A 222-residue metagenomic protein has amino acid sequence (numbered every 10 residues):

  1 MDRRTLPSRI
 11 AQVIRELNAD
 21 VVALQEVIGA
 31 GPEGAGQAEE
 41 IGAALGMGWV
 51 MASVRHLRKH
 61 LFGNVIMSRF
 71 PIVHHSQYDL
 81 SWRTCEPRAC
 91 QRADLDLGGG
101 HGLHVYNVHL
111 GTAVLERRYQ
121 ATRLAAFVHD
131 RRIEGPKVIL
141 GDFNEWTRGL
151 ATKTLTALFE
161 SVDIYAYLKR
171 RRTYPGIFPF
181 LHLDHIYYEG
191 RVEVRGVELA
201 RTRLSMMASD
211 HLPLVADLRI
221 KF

Functional and structural regions predicted by a protein language model:
M1-V21, E33, A43-A44, G48-F222: Active-site regions of metal-assisted phosphoester/phosphodiester hydrolases, unifying DNase/endonuclease modules
A23-I28: A short beta-strand-loop structural module common to alpha/beta enzyme folds
G29-P32, G36-E40: Membrane-embedded segments
